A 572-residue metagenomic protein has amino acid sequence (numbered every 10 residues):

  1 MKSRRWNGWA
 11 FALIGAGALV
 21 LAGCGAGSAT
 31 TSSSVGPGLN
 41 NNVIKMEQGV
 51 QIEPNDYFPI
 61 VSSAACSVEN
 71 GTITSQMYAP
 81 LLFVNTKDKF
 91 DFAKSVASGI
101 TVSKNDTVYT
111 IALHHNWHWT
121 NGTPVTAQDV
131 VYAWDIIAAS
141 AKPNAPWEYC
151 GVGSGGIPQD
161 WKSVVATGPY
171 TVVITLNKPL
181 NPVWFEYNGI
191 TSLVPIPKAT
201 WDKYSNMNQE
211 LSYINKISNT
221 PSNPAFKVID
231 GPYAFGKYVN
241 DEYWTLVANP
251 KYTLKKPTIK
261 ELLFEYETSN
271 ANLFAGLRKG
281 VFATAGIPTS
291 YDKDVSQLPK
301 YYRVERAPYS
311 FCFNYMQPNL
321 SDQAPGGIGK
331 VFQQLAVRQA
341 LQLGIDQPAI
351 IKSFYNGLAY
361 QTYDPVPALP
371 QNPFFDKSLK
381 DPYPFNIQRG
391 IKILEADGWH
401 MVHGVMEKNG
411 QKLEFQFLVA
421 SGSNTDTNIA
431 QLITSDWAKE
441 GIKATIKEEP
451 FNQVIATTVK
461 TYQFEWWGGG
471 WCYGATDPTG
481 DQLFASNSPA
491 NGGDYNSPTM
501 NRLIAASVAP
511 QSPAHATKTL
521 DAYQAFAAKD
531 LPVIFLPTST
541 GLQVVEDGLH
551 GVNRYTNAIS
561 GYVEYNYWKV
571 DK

Functional and structural regions predicted by a protein language model:
P37, A336-Q339, I351, K443-I455 (+2 more regions): Extracytoplasmic/peripheral linker and loop segments enriched in polar/acidic and small residues with frequent Thr/Pro
M46-Q48, G122, L277-R278, F282-G286 (+5 more regions): Periplasmic binding protein-like
E47-K104, V228: N-terminal lobe/hinge region of extracytoplasmic solute-binding protein
T86-K87, T191-K255, K392: Gly/Pro-rich hinge or "lid" segments in bacterial periplasmic/extracellular proteins
C150-E210: Surface-exposed binding/hinge segments that line and control ligand-binding clefts or catalytic entry sites
P221, E242, A248-S296, T434 (+2 more regions): Ligand-site clamp/hinge motif
Q361-V402, S421-D426: Structural transition elements
V545-K572: Long beta-strand-rich cores associated with HINT superfamily self-processing modules
